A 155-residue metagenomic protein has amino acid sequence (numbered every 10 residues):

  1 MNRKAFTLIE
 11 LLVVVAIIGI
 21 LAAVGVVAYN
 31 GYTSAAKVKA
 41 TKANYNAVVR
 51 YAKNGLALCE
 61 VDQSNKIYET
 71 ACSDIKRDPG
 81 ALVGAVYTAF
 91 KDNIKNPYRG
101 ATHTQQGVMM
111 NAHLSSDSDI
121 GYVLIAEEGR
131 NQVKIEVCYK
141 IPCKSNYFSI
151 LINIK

Functional and structural regions predicted by a protein language model:
N2-N30: N-terminal single-pass transmembrane signal-anchor helix
A5-I9, I18, V48, K53 (+1 more regions): Generic N-terminal initiation segments characterized by hydrophobic and/or small/turn-forming residues
F6, A40, A101-H103: Intrinsically disordered/low-complexity terminal segments and short unstructured peptides
I18-A22, A35-A36, P79-G80, Y87-T88: Alpha-helical interaction segments
S34-Q63: Membrane-proximal N-terminal amphipathic helix
A57-K155: Periplasmic/extracellular, small/polar-rich flexible segments of pilin-like filament-forming proteins
